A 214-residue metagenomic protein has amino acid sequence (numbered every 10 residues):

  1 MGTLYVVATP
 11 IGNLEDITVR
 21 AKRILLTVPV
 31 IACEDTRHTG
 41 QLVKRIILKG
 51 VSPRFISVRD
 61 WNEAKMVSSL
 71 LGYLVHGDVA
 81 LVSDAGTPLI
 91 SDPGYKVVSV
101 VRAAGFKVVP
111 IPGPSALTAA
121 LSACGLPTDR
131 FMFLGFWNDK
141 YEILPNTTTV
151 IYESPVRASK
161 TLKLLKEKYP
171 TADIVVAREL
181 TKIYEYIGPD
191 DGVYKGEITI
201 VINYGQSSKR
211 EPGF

Functional and structural regions predicted by a protein language model:
M1-G2, D78, T147-F214: A contiguous loop/helix-start segment that scaffolds small-molecule binding in enzyme catalytic cores
M1-R59: Glycine-rich, flexible N-terminal cofactor/catalytic loop recognition
L25-I31, G105-V108, T148-T149: Short active-site oxyanion
C33, A80-G86, I90, T149-P155: Acidic beta-strand-to-loop metal/phosphate-binding motif
R37-T39, T87, A116, R157: Alpha-helix capping/helix-boundary segments
I56-S115: Glycine/small-residue-rich loop that forms an oxyanion/phosphate-binding "nest" at active or ligand-binding sites
V67-L74, Y141-P145, D190-G192: Short amphipathic alpha-helix with an adjacent loop that forms part of the alpha/beta core around
D92, K96-P145: Class I SAM-dependent methyltransferase SAM-binding "motif I" and its flanking Rossmann-like core
